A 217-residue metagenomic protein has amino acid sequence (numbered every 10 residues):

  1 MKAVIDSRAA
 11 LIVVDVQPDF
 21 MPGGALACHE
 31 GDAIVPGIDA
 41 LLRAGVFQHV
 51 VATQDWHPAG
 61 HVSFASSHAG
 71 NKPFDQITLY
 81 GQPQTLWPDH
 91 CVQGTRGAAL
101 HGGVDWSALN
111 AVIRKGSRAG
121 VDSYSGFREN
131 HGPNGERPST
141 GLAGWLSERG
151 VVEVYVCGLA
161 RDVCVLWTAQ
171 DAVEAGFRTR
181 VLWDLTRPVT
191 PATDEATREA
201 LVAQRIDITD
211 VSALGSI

Functional and structural regions predicted by a protein language model:
A9-D15, F20: Short, hydrophobic/glycine-enriched beta-strand segments
V14, Q54, W183: Active-site flanking residues adjacent to catalytic metal/cofactor-binding acidic residues
M21-E30: Acidic/histidine-rich helix-loop elements that form or flank divalent-metal/phosphate-binding sites at the catalytic
P36-E153: Active-site alpha/beta core segments
D39-L41, V163-E174: Histidine-anchored nucleotide/phosphate-binding helix
T85, G102-A111, A192-I217: Structural recognition of alpha->loop->beta junctions
V151-C164, W183-T186: Glycine-rich anion-binding loop/nest that anchors nucleotide
R180-E195: Short, flexible loop segments at boundaries between secondary-structure elements
